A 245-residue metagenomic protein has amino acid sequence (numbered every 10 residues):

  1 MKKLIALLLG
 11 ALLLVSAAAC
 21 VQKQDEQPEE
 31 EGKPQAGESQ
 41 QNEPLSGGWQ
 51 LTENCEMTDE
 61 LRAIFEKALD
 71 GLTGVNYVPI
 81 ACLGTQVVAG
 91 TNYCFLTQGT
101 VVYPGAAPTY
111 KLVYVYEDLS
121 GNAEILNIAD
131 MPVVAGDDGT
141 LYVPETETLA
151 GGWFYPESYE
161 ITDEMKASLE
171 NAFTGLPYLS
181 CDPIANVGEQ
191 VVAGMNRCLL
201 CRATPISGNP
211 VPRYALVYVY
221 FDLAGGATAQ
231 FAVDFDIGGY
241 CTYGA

Functional and structural regions predicted by a protein language model:
M1-L4, L8-L9: Positively charged n-region of N-terminal signal peptides that target proteins for export
S16-A19: C-terminal motif of bacterial Sec signal peptides marking the signal peptidase cleavage site
V21-A245: N- and C-terminal low-complexity/disordered segments
